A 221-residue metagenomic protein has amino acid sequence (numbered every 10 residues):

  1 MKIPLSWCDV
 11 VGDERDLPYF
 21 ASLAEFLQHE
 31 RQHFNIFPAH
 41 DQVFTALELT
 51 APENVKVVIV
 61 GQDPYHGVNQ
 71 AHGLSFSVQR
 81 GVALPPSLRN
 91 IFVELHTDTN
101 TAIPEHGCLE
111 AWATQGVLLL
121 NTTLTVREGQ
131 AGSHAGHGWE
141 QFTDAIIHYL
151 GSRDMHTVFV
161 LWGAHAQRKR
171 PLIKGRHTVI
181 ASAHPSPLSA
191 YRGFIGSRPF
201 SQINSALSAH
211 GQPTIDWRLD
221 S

Functional and structural regions predicted by a protein language model:
K2, D13-L161, H165-I173, T178-A181 (+3 more regions): A polyanion-binding, active-site-adjacent surface
I3-C8: Short, contiguous pre-domain boundary segments
